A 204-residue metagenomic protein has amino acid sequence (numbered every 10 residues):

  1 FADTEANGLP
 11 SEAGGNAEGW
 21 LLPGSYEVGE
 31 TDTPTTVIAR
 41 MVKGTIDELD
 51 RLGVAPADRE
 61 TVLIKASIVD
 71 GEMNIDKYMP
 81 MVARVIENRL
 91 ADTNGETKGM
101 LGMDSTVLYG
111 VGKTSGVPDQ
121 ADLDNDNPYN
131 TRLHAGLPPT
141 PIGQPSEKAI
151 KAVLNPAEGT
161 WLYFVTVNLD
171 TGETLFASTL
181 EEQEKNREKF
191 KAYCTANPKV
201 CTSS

Functional and structural regions predicted by a protein language model:
A2-S204: Bacterial extracytoplasmic/cell-wall-associated proteins, especially those involved in peptidoglycan
